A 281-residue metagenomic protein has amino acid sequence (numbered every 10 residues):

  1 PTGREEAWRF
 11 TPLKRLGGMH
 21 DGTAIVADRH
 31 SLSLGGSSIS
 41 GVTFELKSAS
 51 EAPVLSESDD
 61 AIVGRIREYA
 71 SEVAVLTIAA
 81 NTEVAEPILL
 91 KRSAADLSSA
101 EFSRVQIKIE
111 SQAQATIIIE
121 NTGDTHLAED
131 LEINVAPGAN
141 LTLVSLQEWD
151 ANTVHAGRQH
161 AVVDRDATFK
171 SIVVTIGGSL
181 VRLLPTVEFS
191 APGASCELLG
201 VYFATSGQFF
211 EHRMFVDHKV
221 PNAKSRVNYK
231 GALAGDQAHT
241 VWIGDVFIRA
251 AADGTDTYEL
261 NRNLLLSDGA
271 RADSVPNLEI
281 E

Functional and structural regions predicted by a protein language model:
P1-E57, A61-R67: Long, low-complexity, mixed-charge
E51-E281: Conserved beta-strand/loop scaffold segments within soluble protein domains that form the structured core and edges
